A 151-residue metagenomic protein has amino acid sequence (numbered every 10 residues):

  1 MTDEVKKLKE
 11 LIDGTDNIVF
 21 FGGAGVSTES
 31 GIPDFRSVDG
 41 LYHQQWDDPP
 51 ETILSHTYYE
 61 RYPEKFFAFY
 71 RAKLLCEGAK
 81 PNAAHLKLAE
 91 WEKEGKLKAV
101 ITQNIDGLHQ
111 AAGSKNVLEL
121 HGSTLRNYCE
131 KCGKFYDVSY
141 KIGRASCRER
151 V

Functional and structural regions predicted by a protein language model:
M1-R148: Conserved catalytic core of sirtuin-type NAD+-dependent deacylases
